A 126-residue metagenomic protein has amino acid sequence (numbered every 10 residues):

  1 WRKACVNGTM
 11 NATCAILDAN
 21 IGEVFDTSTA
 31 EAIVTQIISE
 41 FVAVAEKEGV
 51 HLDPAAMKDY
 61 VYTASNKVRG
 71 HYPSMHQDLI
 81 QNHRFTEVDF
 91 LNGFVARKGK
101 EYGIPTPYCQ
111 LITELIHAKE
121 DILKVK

Functional and structural regions predicted by a protein language model:
W1-F25, T29-V42, R69-G70: Active-site-proximal catalytic alpha-helix in oxidoreductases
E31-K126: NAD(P)-dependent Rossmann-like dehydrogenase/reductase catalytic/cofactor-binding core
